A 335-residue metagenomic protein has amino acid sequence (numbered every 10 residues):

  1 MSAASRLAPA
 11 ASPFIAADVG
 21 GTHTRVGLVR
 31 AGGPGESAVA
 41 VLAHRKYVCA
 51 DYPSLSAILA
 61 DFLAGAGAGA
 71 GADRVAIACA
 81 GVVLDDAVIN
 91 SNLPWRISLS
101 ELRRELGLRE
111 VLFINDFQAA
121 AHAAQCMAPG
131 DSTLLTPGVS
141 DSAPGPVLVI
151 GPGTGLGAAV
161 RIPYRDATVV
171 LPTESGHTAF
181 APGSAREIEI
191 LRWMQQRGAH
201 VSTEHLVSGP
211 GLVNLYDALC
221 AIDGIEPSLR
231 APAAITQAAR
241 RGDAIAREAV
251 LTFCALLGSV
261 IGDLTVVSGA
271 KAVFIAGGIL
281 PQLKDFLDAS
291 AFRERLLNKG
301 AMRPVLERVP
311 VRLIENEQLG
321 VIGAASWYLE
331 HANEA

Functional and structural regions predicted by a protein language model:
M1-A10, A60, E110-V147: Conserved phosphate-binding catalytic cores of ATP/NTP-utilizing and phosphoryl-transfer enzymes
M1-G71, E189-A335: ATP-binding/phosphotransfer module of carbohydrate and carboxylate kinases, centering on a glycine-rich
G21-H23, F117-A119, T154-L156: Conserved A3 ("GATE") glycine/threonine-rich loop of ANL adenylate-forming enzymes
T24, V82-L84, G155-A159, N214 (+1 more regions): Short, acidic Gly/Pro/Ser/Thr-rich loop/turn segments
A31-G35, S91-R96, M127-L135, P163-L171 (+1 more regions): A glycine- and small-aliphatic-rich helix-loop capping segment at beta-alpha/alpha-beta transitions that lines
V48-C49, N90-L93, L112-A119, G138-D141 (+2 more regions): Active-site nucleophile and cofactor-binding loops and adjacent substrate-binding regions of central metabolic enzymes
A66-Q118, H122-D131, V149, A272 (+1 more regions): Short beta-strand-loop/turn "lid" adjacent to the catalytic site in phosphate-handling enzymes
L134-G138, S142-T203, K284-D285, F292-R293 (+2 more regions): Glycine-rich phosphate-binding loop of actin/hexokinase-like ATP-binding domains
